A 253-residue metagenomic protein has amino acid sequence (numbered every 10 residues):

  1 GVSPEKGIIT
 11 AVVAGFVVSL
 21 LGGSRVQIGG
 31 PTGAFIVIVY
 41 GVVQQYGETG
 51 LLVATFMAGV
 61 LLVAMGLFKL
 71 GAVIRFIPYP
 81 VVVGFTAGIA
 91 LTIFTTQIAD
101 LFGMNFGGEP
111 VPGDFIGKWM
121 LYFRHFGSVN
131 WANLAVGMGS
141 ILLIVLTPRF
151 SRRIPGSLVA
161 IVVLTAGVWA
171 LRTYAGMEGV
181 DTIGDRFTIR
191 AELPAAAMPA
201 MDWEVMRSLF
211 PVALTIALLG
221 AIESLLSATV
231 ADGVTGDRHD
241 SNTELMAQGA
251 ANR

Functional and structural regions predicted by a protein language model:
G1-R253: Transmembrane helical cores of multi-pass ion-transport proteins
